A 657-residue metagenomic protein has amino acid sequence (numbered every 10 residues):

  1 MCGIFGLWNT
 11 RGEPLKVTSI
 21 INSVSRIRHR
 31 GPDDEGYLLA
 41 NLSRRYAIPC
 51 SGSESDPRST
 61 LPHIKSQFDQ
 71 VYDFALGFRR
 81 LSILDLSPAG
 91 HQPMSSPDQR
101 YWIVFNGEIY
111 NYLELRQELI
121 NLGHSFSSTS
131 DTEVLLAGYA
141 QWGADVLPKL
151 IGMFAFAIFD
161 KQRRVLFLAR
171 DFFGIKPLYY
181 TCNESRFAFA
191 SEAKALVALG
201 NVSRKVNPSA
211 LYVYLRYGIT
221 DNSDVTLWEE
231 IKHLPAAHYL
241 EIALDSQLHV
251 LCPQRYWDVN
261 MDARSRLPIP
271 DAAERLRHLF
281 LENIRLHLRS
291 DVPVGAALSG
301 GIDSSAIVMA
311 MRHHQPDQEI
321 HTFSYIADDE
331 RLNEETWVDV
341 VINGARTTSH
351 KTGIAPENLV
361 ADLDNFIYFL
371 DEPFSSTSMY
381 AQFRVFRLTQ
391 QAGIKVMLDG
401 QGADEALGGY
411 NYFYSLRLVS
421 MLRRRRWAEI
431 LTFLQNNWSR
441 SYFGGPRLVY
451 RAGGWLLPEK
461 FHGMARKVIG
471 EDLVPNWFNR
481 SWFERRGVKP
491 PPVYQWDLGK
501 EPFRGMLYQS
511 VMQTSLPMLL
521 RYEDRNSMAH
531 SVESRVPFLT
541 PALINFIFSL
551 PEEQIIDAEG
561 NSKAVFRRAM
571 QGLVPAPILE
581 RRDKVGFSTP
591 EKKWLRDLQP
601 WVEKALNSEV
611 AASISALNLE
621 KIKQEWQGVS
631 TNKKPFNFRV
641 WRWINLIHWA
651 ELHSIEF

Functional and structural regions predicted by a protein language model:
M1-I4, N22, T60, V71 (+10 more regions): Adenosyl-5′-phosphate
M1-L370, Q382, G572, P577 (+1 more regions): Cysteine-centered catalytic environments shared across enzyme families
L42, S299-G300, G402, K584-S588: A glycine-rich phosphate-binding loop feature that marks nucleotide/adenosyl-phosphate handling sites
S51, D364-Y368, Q391, Y412-S415 (+1 more regions): Short low-complexity, flexible loop/linker segments enriched in glycine and/or proline with clustered acidic
G143, E192, L422-E429, W438 (+2 more regions): Short, solvent-exposed helix-helix connector turns and helix-capping sites enriched in acidic/polar residues
F172, E184, R384-G445, D497 (+1 more regions): Active-site adenylate/phosphate-handling loop in enzymes that bind or generate adenylated species
L298, G400, S515: Conserved S/T- and glycine-rich ATP-binding loop of Class I adenylate-forming
F374-S376: Acceptor-substrate binding/catalytic loop of class I
